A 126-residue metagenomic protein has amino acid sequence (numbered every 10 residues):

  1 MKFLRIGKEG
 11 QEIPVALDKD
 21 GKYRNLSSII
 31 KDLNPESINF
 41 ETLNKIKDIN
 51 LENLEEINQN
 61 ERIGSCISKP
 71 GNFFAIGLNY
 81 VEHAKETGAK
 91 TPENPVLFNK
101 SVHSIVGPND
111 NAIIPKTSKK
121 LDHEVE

Functional and structural regions predicted by a protein language model:
M1-P95: N-terminal non-catalytic cap/leader segment that marks the start of a structured domain
P70-A75, N79-E126: Glycine-enriched loop-and-adjacent helix/strand subsegments that border the catalytic/binding cleft of enzyme cores
